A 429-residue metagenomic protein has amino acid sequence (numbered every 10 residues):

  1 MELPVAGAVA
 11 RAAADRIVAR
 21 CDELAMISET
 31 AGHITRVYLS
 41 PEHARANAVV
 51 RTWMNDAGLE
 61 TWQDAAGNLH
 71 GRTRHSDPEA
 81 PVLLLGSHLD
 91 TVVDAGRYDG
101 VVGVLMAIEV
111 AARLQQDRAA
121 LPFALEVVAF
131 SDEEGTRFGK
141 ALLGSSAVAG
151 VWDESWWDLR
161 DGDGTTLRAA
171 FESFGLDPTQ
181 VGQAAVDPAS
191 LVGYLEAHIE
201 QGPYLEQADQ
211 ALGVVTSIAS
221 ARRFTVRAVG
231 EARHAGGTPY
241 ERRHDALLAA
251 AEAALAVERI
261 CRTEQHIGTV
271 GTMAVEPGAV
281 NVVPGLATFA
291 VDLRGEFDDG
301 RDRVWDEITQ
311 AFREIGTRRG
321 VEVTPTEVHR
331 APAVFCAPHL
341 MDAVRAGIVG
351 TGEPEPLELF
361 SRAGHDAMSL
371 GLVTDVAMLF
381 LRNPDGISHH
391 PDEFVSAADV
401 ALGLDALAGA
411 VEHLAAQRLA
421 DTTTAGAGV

Functional and structural regions predicted by a protein language model:
E2-S40, S131, W156: N-terminal capping segment at the start of a domain
I17-R20, A25, G86-S87, P356-A406: Zn-dependent metallopeptidase/amidohydrolase metal-coordination segment
E29-R74: A non-catalytic alpha/beta surface segment that caps or lines the substrate-entry region of metallo-dependent hydrolase
T35-L39, G271-G278, A290-F297, E322-M341: A short beta-alpha structural unit
A57, L69-V102: Catalytic-core environment of secreted peptidases
L85, D94-E134, R222-A228, H234-I260 (+3 more regions): Alpha-helical metal-binding/catalytic segments enriched in His/Glu/Asp
D132-E133, R137-S145, A149-D298: Midchain, well-structured core segments that form catalytic/ion-binding scaffolds
I218, H234, T238-T263, L381-V429: His/Asp/Glu-rich mid-to-C-terminal helical/loop segments that flank catalytic regions of hydrolases
